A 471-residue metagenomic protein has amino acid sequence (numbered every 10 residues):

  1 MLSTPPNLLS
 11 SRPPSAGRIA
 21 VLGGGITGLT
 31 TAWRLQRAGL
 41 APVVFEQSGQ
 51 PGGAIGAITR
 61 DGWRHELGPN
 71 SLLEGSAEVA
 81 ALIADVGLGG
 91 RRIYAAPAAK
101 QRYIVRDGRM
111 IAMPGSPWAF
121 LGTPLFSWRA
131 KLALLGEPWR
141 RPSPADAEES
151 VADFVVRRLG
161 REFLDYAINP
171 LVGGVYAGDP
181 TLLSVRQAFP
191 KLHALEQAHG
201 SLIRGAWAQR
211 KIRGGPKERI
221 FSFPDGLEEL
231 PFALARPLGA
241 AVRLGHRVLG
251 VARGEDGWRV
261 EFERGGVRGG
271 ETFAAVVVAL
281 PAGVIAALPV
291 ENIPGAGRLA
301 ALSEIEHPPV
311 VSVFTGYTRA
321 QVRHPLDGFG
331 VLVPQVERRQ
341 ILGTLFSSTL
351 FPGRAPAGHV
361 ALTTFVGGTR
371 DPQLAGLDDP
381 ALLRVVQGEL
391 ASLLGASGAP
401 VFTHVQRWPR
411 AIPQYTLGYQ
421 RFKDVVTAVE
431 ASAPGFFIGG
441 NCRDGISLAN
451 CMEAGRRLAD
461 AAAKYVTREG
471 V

Functional and structural regions predicted by a protein language model:
L2, P14, A38, A240 (+4 more regions): Mid-domain catalytic core of redox enzymes that form a hydrophobic substrate pocket/lid adjacent to a catalytic redox
L2-L9, P14, P114-W118, P325-G328 (+1 more regions): Conserved flavin/dinucleotide-binding core of flavoenzymes
P14, A133-V251, G257, T272: Active-site/ligand-binding neighborhood in enzyme catalytic cores
G17-V44: N-terminal Rossmann-like FAD-binding beta1-loop-alpha1 element of flavoenzymes
T27, Q50, G283: Conserved Rossmann-like nucleotide-cofactor binding loop
Q36-R60: Glycine-rich FAD pyrophosphate-binding loop
D61-S143: Dinucleotide-binding Rossmann-like beta1-alpha1 core, especially the glycine-rich loop that anchors the ADP
G75, R157-R158, A279-L280: Short, well-ordered coil/turn residues at beta-beta hairpins and beta-strand->alpha-helix junctions within
